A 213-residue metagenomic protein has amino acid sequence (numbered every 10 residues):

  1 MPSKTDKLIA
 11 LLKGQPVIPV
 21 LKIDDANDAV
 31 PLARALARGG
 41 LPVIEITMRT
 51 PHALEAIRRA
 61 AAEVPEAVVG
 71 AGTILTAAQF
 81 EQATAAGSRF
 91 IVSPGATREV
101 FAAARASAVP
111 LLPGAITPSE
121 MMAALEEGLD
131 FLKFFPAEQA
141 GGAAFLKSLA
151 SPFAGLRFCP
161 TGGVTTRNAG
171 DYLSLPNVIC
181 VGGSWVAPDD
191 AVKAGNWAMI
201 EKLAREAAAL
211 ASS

Functional and structural regions predicted by a protein language model:
M1-R89, A106, G155, T166-R167 (+2 more regions): Conserved N-terminal beta1-alpha1 strand-loop-helix module at the mouth
K22-D24, A71-A77, S93-T97, P113-P118 (+2 more regions): Glycine-rich beta-to-alpha transition loops that act as phosphate-gripper elements at the mouths of alpha/beta enzyme
A67-A71, R89-G95, P110-A115, D130-P136 (+2 more regions): Short hydrophobic/aromatic-enriched beta-strand-loop microsegments
F80-A124: Hydrophobic, well-structured mid-protein blocks that either form specific transmembrane helices
F90-A103, K133-A143, N177-M199: Glycine-rich phosphate-binding active-site loops on the catalytic face of alpha/beta enzymes
A104, A108-L111, A143-F153, P160: CoA-thioester-processing core
P118-D130, G142-P152: Anionic-ligand binding region
V164-N168, W185-A187: Glycine-rich beta-alpha junction loops
